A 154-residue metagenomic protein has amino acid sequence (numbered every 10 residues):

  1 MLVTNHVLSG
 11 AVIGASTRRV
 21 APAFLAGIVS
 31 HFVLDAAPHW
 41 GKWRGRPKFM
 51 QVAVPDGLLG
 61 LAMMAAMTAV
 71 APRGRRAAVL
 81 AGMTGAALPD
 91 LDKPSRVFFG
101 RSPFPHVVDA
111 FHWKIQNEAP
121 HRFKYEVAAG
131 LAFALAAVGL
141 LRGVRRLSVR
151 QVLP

Functional and structural regions predicted by a protein language model:
M1-P154: N-terminal membrane-targeting hydrophobic helices
